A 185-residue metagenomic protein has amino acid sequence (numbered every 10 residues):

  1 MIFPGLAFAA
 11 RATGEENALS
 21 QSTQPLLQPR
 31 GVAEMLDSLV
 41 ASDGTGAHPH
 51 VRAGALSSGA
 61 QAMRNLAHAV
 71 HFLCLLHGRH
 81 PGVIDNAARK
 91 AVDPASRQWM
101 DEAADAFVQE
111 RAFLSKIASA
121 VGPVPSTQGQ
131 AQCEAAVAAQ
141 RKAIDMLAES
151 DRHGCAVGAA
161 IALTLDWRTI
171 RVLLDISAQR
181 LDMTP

Functional and structural regions predicted by a protein language model:
M1, V51, L56, Q61 (+1 more regions): Generic low-polarity alpha-helical segments
F3-A53, A131-A136: Acidic, low-complexity proline/glycine-rich segments
A18-G31, A55-A67, S150-G154, D182-P185: Short, charged, low-complexity loops and linkers
S22, G31-S38, H50-V51, N65 (+6 more regions): Exposed alpha-helical structural elements
V40-G46, L56-A91, Q109, S150 (+1 more regions): Alpha-helical bundle segments that constitute or directly flank the non-heme di-iron/ferroxidase center
A95-P185: Active-site-proximal alpha-helical scaffolds that flank and shape metal-associated catalytic sites
